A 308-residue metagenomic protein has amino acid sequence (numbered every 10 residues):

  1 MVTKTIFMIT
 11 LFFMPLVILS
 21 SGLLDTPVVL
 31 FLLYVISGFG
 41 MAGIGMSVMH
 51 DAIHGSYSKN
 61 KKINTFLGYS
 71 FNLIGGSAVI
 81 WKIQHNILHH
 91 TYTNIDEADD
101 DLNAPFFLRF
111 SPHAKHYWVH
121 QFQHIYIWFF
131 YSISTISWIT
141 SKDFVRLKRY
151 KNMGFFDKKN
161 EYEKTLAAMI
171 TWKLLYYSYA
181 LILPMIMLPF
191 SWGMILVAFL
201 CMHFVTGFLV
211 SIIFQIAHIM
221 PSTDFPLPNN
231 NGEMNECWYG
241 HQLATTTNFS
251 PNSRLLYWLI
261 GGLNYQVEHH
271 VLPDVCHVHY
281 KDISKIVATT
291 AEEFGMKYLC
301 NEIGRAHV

Functional and structural regions predicted by a protein language model:
M1-G45, N72-L73, H124-I136, N160-I213: Alpha-helical bilayer-embedded segments of polytopic membrane proteins, i.e., transmembrane/intramembrane helices
F7, I53-H54, L88, Y176 (+1 more regions): Hydrophobic side chains within alpha-helical segments
I36-E161, N229-R305: Membrane-embedded catalytic scaffold of the fatty acid hydroxylase/desaturase
H50-Y57, Q215-T223: A cytosolic-side transmembrane-helix exit/cap motif
M202-Q215, I219-S222, A288-K297: C-terminal, active-site-flanking charged/polar segments
